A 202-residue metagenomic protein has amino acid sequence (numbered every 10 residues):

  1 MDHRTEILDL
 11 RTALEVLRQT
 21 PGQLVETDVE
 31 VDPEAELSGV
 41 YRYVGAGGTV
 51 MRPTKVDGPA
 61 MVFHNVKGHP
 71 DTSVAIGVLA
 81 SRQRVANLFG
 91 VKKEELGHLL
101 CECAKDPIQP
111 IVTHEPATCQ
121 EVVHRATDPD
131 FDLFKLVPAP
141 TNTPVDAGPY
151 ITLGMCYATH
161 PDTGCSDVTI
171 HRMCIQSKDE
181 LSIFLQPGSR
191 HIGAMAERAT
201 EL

Functional and structural regions predicted by a protein language model:
M1-L202: Extended, highly charged
